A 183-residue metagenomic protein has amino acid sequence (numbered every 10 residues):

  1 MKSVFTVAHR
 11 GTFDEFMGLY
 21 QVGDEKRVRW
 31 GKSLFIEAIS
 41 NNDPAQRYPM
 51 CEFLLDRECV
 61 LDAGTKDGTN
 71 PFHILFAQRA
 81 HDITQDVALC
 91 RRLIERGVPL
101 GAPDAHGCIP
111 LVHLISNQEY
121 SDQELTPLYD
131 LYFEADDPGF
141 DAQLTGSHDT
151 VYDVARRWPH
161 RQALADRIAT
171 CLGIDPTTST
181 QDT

Functional and structural regions predicted by a protein language model:
M1-F5, R27-N41, G64-R79, P103-N117 (+1 more regions): Ankyrin-repeat boundary/"N-cap" motif
K2-V4, D122-T183: Ankyrin-repeat-protein effector appendages
S3, T12-E15, W30-L34, Q46-M50 (+10 more regions): Structural recognition of alpha-solenoid helical scaffolds
H9-D24, P44: Extended repeat-based scaffolds of very large eukaryotic assembly and lipid-transport proteins
M17-E25, C51-L61, A88-L100, P127-F140 (+1 more regions): Ankyrin repeat domain, specifically the short helix-to-loop turn at the C-terminus of the second helix of each repeat
V22, S40-N41, D56, A77-Q78 (+5 more regions): Positions within ordered alpha-helical repeat solenoids
Y48, D62-N70, F76-I94, L100: Eukaryotic tandem repeat interaction scaffolds
